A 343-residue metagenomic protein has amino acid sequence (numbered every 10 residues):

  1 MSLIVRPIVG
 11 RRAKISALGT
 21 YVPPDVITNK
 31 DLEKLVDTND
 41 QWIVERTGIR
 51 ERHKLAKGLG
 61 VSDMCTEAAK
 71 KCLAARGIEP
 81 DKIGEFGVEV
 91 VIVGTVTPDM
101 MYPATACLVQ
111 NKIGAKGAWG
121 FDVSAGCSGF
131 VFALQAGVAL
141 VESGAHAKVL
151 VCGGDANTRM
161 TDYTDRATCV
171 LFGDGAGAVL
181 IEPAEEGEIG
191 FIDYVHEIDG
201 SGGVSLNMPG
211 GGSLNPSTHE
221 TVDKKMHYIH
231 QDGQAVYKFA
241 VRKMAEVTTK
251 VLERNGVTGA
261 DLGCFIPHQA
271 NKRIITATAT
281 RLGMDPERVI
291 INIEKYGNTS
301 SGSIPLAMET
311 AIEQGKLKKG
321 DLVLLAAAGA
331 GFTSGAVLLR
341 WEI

Functional and structural regions predicted by a protein language model:
S2-K57, D165-K238, R242, E246 (+1 more regions): Condensing-enzyme catalytic core mediating Claisen C-C bond formation in acyl metabolism
I15-A17, G58-S124, V131, R254-R281: Conserved beta-ketoacyl condensing-enzyme motif
I15-A17, I43, C72, V91 (+8 more regions): Buried hydrophobic positions in well-ordered alpha/beta secondary-structure cores of metabolic enzymes
Y21, G94-M100, A125-S128, G153-T158 (+4 more regions): Acidic, glycine-rich active-site loops and adjacent beta-strand->loop/helix elements that engage anionic groups
W42-D63, V96-V149, T280-M308: Conserved catalytic cysteine-centered active-site region of acyl-thioester-dependent Claisen-condensing enzymes
E142-A176: Flexible, glycine-rich active-site loops centered on histidine and acidic residues that chelate a metal or position
E220-I293: A contiguous, well-structured pocket-lining segment that forms one wall/lid of small-molecule binding clefts in soluble
L306-A326, F332-I343: Catalytic phosphate/nucleotide-handling subdomain of diverse soluble enzymes
